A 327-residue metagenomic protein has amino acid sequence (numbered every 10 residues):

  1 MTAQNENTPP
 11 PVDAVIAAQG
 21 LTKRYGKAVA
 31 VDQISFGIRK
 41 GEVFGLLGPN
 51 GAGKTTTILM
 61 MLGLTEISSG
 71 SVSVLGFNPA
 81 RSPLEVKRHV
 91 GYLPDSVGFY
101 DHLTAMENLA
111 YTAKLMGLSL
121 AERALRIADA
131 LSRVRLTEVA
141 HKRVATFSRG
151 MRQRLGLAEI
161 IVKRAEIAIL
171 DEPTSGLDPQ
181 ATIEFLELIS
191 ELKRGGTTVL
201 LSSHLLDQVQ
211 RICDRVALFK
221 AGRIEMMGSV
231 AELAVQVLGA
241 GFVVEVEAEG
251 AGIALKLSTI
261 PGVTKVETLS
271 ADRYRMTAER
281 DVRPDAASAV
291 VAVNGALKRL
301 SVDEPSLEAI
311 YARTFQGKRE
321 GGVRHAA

Functional and structural regions predicted by a protein language model:
T2-E6, A278-A327: C-terminal coupling/interaction segments
N5-A14: Primarily ABC-family ATPase nucleotide-binding module
D13-A18, K23-A221, M226: ABC transporter nucleotide-binding domains
Q19, L75, L269, S301-D303: Solvent-exposed beta-strand sheet faces enriched in polar/charged residues
G91, N108, G117, G156 (+4 more regions): A generic structural signal for secondary-structure junctions that act as hinges or helix/strand caps at the edges
L186-T277: ABC transporter nucleotide-binding domain
